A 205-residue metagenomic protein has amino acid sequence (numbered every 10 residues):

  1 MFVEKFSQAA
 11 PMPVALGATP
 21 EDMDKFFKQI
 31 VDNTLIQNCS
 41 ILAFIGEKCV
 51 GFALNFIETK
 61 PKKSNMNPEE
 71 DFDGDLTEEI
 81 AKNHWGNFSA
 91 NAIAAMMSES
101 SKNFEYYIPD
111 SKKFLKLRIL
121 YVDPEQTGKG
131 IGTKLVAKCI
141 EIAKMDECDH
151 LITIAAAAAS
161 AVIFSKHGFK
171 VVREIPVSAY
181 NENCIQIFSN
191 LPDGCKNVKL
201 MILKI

Functional and structural regions predicted by a protein language model:
M1-G17, T59-K62: Helix-loop element at the rim of GNAT/NAT acetyltransferase active sites that forms part of the acceptor-substrate
F2-S7, A53, R173, K199: N-terminal secretory/targeting leader peptides
P11-S40, I45-G46, L54, Y106 (+1 more regions): Active-site rim helix/loop that mediates acceptor-substrate recognition in acyltransferases
P13, F52-I119, R173-K196: Conserved acyl-donor/pantetheine-binding loop and adjacent beta-alpha core of acyl/acetyltransferases and related
N38, C195-M201: Short hydrophobic/aromatic beta-strand or adjacent loop that forms the aromatic wall/cage of a ligand/substrate-binding
L115, A143-A156, K166: Conserved GNAT acetyl-CoA-binding A-motif
R118-P124, I152-V162, E174-A179: Conserved beta-strand-loop-alpha-helix junction that forms the acyl-donor binding cleft
I119-V122, G128-A143: Conserved acetyl-CoA-binding loop-helix of GNAT-fold acetyltransferases
